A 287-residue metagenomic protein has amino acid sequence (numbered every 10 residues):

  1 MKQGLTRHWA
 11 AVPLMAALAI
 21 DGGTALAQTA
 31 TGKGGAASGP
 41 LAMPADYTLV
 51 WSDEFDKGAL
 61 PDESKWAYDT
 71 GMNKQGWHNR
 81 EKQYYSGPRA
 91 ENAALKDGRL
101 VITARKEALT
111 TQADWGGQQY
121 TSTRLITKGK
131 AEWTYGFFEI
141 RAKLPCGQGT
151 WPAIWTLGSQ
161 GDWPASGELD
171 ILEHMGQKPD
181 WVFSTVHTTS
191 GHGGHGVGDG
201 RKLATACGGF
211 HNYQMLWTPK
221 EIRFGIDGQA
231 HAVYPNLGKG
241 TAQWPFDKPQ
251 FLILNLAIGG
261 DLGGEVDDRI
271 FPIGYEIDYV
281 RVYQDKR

Functional and structural regions predicted by a protein language model:
M1-V12: Bacterial N-terminal signal peptides that target proteins for export
T6-R7, I20, L172: Residue-level micro-sites within transmembrane alpha helices that shape and flank functional polar/acidic positions
A11-D21: Bacterial N-terminal signal peptides
G23-L26: Sec/Tat signal peptide C-region and signal peptidase I cleavage site
Q28-R287: GH16 jelly-roll
